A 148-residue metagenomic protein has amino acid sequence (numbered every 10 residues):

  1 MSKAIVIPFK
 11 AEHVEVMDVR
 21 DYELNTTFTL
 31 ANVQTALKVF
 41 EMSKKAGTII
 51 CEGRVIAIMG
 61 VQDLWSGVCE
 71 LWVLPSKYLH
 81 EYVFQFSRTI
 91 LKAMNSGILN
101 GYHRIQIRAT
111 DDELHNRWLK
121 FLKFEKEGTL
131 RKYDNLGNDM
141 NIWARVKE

Functional and structural regions predicted by a protein language model:
M1-N32: Short amphipathic alpha-helix that is part of the acyltransferase structural core
T27-K45: Active-site rim helix/loop that mediates acceptor-substrate recognition in acyltransferases
K44-M59: Conserved beta-hairpin
M59-V68, L130: A conserved beta-strand-loop-helix scaffold within acyl/acetyltransferase catalytic domains
G67-Y82: Conserved acetyl-CoA binding element of GNAT-fold acetyltransferases
Y82-S96, F121: Conserved acetyl-CoA-binding loop-helix of GNAT-fold acetyltransferases
G101, I105-K120, E125, Y133-D134: Conserved beta-strand-loop-alpha-helix junction that forms the acyl-donor binding cleft
K132-E148: C-terminal "cap" of GNAT-fold acetyltransferases
